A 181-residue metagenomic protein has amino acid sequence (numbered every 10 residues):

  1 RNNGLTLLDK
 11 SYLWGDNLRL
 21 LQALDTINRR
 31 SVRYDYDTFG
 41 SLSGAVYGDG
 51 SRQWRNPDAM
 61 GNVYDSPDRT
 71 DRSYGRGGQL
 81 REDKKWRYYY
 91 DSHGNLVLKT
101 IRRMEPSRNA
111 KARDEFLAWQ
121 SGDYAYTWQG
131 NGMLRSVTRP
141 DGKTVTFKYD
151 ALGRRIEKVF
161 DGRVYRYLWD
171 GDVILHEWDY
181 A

Functional and structural regions predicted by a protein language model:
R1-A181: Acidic/glycine-rich beta-solenoid
